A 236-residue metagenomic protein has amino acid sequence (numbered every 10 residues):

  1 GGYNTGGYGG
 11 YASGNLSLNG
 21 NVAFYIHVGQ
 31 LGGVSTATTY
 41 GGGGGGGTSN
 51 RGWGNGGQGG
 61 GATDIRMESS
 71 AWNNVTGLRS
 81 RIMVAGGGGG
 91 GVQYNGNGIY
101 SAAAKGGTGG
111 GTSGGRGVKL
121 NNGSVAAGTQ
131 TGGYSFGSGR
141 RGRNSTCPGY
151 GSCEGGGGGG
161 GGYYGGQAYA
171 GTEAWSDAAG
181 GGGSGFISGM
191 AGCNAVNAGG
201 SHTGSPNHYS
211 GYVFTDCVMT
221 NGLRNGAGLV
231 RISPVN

Functional and structural regions predicted by a protein language model:
G2, G6-N121, Q167: Secretome/extracellular-domain signature
G7-A12, G59-T63, L78-S80, Q130-Y134 (+3 more regions): Generic structural motif recognizing short loop/turn segments at the entrances and edges of beta-strands
S35-N50, A104, T108-S152, C193-M219: Surface-exposed intrinsically disordered loops and tails
S138-N236: Extracellular low-complexity, Gly/Ser/Thr-rich intrinsically disordered linkers and protease-sensitive activation/hinge
